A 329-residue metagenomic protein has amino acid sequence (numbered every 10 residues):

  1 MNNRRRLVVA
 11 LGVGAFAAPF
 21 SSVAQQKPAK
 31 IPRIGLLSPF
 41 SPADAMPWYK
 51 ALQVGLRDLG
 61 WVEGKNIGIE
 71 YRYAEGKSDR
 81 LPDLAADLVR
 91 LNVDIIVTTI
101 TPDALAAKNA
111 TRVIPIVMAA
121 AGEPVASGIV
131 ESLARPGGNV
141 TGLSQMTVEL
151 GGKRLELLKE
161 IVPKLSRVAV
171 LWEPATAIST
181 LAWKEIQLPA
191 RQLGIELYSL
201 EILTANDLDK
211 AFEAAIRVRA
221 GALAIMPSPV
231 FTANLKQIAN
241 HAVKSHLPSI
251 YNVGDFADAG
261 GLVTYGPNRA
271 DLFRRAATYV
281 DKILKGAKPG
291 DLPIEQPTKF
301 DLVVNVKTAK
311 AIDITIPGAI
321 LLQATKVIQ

Functional and structural regions predicted by a protein language model:
M1-Q329: Short hydrophobic alpha-helices and adjacent helix-cap/hinge residues
